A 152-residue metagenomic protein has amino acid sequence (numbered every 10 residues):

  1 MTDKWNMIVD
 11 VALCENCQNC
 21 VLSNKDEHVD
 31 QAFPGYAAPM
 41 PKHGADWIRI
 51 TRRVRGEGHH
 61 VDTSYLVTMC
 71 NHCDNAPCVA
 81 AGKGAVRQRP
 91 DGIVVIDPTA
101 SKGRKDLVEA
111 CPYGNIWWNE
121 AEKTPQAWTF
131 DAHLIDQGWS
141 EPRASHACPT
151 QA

Functional and structural regions predicted by a protein language model:
M1-A152: Non-ligating segments of multi-cofactor redox enzymes
